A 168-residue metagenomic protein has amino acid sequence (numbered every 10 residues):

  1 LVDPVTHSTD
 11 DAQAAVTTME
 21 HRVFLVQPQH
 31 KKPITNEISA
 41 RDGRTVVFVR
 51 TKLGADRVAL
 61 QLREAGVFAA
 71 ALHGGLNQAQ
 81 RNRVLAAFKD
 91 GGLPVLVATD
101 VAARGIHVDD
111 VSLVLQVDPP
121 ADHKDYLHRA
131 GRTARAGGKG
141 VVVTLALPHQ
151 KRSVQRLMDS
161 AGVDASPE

Functional and structural regions predicted by a protein language model:
L1-E168: Conserved helicase RecA-like core
